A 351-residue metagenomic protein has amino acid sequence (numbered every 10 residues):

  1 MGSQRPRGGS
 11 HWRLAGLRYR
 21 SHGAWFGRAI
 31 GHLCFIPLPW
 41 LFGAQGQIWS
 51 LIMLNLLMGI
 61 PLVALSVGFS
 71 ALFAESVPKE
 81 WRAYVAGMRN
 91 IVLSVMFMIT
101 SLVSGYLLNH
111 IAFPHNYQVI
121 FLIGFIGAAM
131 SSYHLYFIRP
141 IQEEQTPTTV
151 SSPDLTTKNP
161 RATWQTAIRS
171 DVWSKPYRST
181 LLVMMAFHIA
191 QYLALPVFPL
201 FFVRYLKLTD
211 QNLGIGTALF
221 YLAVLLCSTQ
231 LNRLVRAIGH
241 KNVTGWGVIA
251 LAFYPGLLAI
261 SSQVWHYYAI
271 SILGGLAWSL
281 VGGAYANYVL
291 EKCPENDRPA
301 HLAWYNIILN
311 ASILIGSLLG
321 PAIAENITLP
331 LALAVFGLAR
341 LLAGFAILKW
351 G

Functional and structural regions predicted by a protein language model:
M1-G16, R20-R28, S50, L54-I138 (+5 more regions): Substrate-agnostic recognition of the 12-TM MFS/MFS-like secondary transporter fold
F26-Q45, I249-S262: C-terminal ends and interior cores of transmembrane alpha-helices in multi-pass membrane transporters/permeases
A29-I36, F125-S132, L225, A252-F253 (+1 more regions): Small-residue-rich packing faces within the transmembrane alpha-helices of Major Facilitator Superfamily
Q45-I52, P160, W173-L181, D210 (+2 more regions): Primarily residues marking transmembrane-helix entry/exit sites
S132-V150, L348-G351: Helix-loop junctions on the cytosolic side of multi-pass membrane transporters, especially the intracellular loop
Q142-L182: Juxtamembrane intracellular "pre-TM" segments in multi-pass secondary transporters
P196-N212: Short amphipathic helix-loop junctions that connect adjacent transmembrane helices in Major Facilitator Superfamily/SLC
K241-G282: C-terminal transmembrane helical hairpin of 12-TM major facilitator-type secondary transporters
